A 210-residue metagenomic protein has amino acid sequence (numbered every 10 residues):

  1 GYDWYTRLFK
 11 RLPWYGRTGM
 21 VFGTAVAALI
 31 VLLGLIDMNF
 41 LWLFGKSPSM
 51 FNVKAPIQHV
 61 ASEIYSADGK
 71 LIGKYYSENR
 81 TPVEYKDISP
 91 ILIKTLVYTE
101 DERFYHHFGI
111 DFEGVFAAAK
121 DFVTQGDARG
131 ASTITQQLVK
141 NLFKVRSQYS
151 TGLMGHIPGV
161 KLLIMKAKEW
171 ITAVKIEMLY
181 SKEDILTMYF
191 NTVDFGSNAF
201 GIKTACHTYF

Functional and structural regions predicted by a protein language model:
G1-Y65: N-terminal type II signal-anchor transmembrane helix that functions as the membrane-insertion/stop-transfer segment
A61, Y65-F210: Peptidoglycan glycan-strand catalytic modules in the bacterial/periplasmic cell-wall system
